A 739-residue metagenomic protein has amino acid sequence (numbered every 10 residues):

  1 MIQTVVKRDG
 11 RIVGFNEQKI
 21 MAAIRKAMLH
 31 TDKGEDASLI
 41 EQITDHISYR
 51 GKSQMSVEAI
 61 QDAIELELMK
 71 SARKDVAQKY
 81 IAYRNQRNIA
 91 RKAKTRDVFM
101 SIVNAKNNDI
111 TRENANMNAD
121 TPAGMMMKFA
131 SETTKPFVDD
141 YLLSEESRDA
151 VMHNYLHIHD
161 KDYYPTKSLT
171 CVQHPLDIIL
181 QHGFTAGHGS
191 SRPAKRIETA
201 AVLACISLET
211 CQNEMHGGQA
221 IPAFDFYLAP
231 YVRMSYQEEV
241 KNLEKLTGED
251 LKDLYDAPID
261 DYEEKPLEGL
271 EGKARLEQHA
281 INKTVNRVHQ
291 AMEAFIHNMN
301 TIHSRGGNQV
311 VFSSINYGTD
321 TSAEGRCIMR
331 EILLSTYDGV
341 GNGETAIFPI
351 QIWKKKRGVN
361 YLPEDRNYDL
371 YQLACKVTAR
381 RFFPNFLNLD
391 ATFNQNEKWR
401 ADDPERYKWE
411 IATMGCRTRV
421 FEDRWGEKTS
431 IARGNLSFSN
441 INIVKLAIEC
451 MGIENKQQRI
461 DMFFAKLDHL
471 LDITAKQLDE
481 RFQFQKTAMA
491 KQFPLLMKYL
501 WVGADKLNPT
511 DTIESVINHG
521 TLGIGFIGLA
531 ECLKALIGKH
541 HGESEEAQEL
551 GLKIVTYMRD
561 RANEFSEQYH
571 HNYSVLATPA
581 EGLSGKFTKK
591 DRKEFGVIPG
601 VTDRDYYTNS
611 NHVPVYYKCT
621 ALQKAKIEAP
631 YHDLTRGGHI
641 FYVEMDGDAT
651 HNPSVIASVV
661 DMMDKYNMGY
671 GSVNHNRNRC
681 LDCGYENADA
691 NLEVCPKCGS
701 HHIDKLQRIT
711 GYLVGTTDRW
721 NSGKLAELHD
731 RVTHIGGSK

Functional and structural regions predicted by a protein language model:
M1-A105, D109, A726-V732: Charged, amphipathic alpha-helical regulatory modules used for macromolecular assembly or allosteric control
Q3, D45-G51, S313-N316, E531-L533 (+2 more regions): Short, hydrophobic beta-strand segments
N16, Y685, G711-Y712: Conformational switch/transducer regions in large eukaryotic molecular machines and scaffolds
I89-A90, R96-N518, K539-H540, S544-D704: Conserved catalytic cores of very large enzyme subunits
N286-Q290, I296, A535, N721-L728: Metallocofactor- and cofactor-centric catalytic cores in central/energy metabolism, strongly enriched
L522-A535, T556: Contiguous, well-ordered alpha-helical segments that form the cores/surfaces of helical PPI scaffolds
L692, P696-K739: Long insertion/accessory domains within large nucleic-acid-processing enzymes
